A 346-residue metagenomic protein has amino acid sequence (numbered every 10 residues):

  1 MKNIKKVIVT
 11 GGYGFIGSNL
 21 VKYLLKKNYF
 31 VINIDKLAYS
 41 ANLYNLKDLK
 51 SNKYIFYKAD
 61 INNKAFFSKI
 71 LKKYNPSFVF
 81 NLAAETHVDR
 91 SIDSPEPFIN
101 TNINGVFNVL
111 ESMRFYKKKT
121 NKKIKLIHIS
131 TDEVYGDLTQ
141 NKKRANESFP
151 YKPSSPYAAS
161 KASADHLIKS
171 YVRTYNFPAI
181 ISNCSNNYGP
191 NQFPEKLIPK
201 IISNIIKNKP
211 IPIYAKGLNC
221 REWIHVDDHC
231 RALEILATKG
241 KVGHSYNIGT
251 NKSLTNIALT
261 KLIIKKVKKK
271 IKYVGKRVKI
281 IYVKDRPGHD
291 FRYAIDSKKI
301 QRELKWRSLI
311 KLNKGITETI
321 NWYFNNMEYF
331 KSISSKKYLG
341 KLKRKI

Functional and structural regions predicted by a protein language model:
M1-N187, A237, N256, F291 (+3 more regions): N-terminal Rossmann-like NAD(P)+-binding domain of SDR-like oxidoreductases, especially those catalyzing
K6, L20-K26, A41, A59 (+2 more regions): C-terminal substrate-binding subdomain of Rossmann-fold SDR/epimerase-dehydratase oxidoreductases
N141, P194-I202: A glycine/serine/threonine-rich, flexible loop-to-helix segment that serves as the NAD(P) cofactor-binding "lid"
N191: Conserved GTPase G-domain signal focused on the G5
